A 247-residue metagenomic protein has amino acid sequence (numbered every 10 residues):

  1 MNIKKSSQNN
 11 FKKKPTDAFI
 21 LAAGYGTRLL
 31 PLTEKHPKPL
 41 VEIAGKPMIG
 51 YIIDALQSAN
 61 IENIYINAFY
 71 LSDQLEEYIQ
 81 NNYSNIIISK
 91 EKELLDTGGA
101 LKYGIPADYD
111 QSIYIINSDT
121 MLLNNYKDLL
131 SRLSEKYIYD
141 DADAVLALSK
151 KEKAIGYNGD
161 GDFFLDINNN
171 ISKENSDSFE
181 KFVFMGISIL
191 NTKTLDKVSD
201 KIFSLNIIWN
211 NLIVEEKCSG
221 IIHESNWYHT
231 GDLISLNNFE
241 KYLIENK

Functional and structural regions predicted by a protein language model:
N2-I20, K46-N117, M121, D128 (+3 more regions): Conserved N-terminal catalytic core of the sugar/cofactor nucleotidyltransferase
N10-K13, E34, A107, I138 (+1 more regions): Short, flexible hinge/linker loops that cap or flank conserved catalytic cores
K12-L32, V41: A phosphate-binding catalytic loop at a beta-strand-loop-alpha-helix junction that coordinates phosphoryl groups
L29, L75-I79, F239: Hydrophobic packing residues within well-ordered alpha-helices of enzyme cores
K35-M48: Short catalytic helix/loop segments, enriched in acidic residues and glycine and frequently bearing histidine
Y70, V145-D162: Short beta-strand-to-loop element that shapes/binds the nucleotide-sugar donor at the catalytic cleft/hinge
S112-Y114, M121, Y126-I138, E152-I155 (+1 more regions): Catalytic-core segments of class I nucleotidyltransferases/pyrophosphorylases that form NMP-activated intermediates
